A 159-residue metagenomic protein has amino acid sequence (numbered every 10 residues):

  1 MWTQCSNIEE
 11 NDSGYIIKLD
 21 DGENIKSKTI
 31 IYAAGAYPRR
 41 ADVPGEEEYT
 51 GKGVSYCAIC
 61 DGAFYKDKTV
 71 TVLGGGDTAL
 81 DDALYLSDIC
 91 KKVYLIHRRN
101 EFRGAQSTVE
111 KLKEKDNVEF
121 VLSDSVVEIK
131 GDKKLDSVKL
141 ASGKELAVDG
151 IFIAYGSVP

Functional and structural regions predicted by a protein language model:
M1-K68, K139, G150-F152, P159: FAD-binding core/adjacent interface of flavoenzyme oxidoreductases
W2-D12, I17-K18, N24-I25, D88-P159: A Rossmann-like FAD-binding core segment of flavoenzymes
D42-G45, A83-Y85, S107-T108: Short amphipathic alpha-helical segments
Y49, L73, K111-K115: Short, hinge-like loop/turn segments at secondary-structure boundaries
T50, Y56-A105, K144-E145, G156-P159: Rossmann-like dinucleotide/flavin-binding elements
